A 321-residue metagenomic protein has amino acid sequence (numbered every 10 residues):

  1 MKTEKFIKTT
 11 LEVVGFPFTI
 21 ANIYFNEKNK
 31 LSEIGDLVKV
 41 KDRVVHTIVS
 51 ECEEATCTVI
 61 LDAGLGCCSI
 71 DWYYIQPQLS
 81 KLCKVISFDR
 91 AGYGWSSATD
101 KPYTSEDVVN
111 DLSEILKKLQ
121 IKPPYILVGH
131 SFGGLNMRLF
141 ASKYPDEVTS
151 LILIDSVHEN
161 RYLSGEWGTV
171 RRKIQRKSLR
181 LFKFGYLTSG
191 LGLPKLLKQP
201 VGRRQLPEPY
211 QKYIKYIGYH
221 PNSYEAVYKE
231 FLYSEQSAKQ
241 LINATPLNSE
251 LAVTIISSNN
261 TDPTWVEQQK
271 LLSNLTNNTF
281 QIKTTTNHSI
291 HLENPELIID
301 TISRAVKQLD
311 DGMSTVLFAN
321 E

Functional and structural regions predicted by a protein language model:
M1-V59, K81-C83, K307-E321: Alpha/beta-hydrolase fold catalytic core
V49-W95: Conserved HGGG/HGGXW glycine-rich cap/lid loop of the alpha/beta-hydrolase fold
G66, R90-G94, N136, H158 (+1 more regions): Alpha/beta-hydrolase active-site loop signature
S87-V128: Active-site loop/oxyanion-hole signature of alpha/beta-hydrolase fold enzymes
P123-E166: Conserved hydrolase catalytic core segment
I152-F184, E321: Flexible "cap/lid" loop of the alpha/beta hydrolase fold
L206-L275, T279-T285: Conserved serine/cysteine hydrolase catalytic core
T276-E321: Catalytic active-site module of serine/aspartate enzymes centered on a nucleophile-bearing elbow/loop
